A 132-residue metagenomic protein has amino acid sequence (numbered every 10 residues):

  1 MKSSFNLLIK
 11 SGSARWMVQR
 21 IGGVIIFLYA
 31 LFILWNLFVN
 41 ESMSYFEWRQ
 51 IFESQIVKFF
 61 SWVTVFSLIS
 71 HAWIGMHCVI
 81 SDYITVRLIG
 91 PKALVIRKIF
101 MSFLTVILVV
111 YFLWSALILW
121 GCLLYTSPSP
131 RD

Functional and structural regions predicted by a protein language model:
M1-L124: Membrane-embedded alpha-helical bundles that constitute the cytochrome b-like, heme-associated redox core of multi-pass
Y125-D132: Conserved small/polar residues in nucleotide/adenosyl-binding loops
